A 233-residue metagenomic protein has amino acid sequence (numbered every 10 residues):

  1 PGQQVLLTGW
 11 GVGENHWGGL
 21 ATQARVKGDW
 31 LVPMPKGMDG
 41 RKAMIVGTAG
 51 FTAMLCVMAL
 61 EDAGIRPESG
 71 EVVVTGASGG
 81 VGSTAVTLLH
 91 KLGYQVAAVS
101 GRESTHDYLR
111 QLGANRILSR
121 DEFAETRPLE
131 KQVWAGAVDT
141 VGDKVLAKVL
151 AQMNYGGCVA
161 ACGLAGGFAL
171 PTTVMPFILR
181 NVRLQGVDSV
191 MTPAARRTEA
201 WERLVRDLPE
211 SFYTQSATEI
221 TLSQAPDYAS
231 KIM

Functional and structural regions predicted by a protein language model:
L6, A135-V138, A160: N-terminal Rossmann-like NAD(P) cofactor-binding module of classical short-chain dehydrogenase/reductase
L7-V73: NAD(P)H dinucleotide-binding glycine-rich loop of Rossmann-like/cofactor-binding domains, especially the beta1-alpha1
W10, E122, V141-G142, G163-L164: Short glycine-/small-residue-rich Rossmann-like dinucleotide-binding loops
N15, K144-S211: Glycine-rich phosphate-binding loop and adjacent beta-alpha segment of Rossmann(oid) nucleotide-cofactor-binding
G47-R120: Mid-domain Rossmann-like dinucleotide-binding core that forms the NAD(H)/NADP(H) cofactor-binding site
F123-V133: Short amphipathic alpha-helix with an adjacent loop that forms part of the alpha/beta core around
A195-M233: C-terminal hydrophobic helical "lid"/dimerization subdomain of Rossmann-like NAD(P)H-dependent oxidoreductases
